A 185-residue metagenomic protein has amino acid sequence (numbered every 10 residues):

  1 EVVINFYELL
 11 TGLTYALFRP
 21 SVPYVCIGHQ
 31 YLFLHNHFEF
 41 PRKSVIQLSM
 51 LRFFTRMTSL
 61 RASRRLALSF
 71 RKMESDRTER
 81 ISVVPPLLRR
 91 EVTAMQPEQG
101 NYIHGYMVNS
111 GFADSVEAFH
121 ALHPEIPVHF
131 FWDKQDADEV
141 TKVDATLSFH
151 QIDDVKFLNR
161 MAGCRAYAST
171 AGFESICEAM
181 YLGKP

Functional and structural regions predicted by a protein language model:
V2-V3, S63, N101, R165: Conserved acidic residues
V3-F18: An aromatic- and histidine-rich active-site surface loop
V3-Y7, C26, L158-P185: A donor-sugar binding/catalytic signature common to diverse glycosyltransferases and related nucleotide-sugar
I4, P23-V25, R64-L66, S82 (+3 more regions): Hydrophobic/aromatic beta-strand patches that form the interior of the parallel beta-sheet core in alpha/beta enzyme
Y7-L10, L68-M73, F130-E139: Short, polar loop motifs at secondary-structure junctions
T11-T14, F112-V116, I176-C177: Short, well-ordered alpha-helical microsegments
F18-V83: Active-site-proximal region of nucleotide-activated glycan assembly enzymes, centered on histidine/acidic-rich loops
P85-A166: Donor-nucleotide binding loops and adjacent catalytic segments primarily of GT-B fold Leloir glycosyltransferases
